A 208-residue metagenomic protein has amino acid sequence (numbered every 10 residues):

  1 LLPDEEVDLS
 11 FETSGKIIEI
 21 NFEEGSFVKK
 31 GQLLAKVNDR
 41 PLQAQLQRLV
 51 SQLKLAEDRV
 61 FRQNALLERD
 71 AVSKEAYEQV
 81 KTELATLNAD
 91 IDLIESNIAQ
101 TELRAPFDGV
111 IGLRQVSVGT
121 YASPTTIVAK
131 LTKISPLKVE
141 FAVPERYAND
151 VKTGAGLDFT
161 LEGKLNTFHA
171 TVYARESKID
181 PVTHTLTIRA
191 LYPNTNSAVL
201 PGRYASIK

Functional and structural regions predicted by a protein language model:
L1-E12, A89-P106, L131, V139 (+1 more regions): Short beta-strand-turn/beta-hairpin segments enriched in glycine/proline and small hydrophobics that form edge-strand
E5, E24, V118, T195: Donor nucleotide-sugar binding loop of glycosyltransferases
F11, F22, D39, S96 (+5 more regions): Short, conserved catalytic or interaction motifs in soluble domains
E19-N21, F27-L33, R104-Y147, K152 (+3 more regions): Surface-exposed patches in structured soluble domains
K36-R48, S135, N166-T171: Short, Lys/Arg- and Gly-enriched loop/turn segments at beta-strand edges
P41-S96, R114-S117, V139, T183: Alpha-helical coiled-coil segments
L46-E57, V143-A148, V172-I179: Short, compositionally biased
G112-L113, L161, N166-K208: Structural microfeature recognizing short secondary-structure transition sites
